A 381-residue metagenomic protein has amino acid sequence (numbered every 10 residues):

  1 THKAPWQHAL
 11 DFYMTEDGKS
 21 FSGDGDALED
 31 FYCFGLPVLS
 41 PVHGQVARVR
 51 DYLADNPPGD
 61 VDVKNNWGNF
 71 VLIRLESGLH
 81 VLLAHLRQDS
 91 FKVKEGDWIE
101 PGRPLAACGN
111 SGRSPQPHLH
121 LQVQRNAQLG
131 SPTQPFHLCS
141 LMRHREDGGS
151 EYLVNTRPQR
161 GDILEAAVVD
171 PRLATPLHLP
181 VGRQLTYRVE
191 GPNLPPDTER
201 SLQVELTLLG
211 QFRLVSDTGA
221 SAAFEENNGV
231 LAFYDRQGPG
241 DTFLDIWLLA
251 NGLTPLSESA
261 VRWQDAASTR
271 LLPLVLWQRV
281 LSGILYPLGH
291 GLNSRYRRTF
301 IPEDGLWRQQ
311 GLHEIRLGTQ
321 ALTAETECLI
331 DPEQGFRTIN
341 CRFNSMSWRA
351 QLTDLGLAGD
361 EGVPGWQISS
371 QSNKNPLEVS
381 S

Functional and structural regions predicted by a protein language model:
H2-S40, D51-K64: Short glycine/threonine/proline-enriched tight-turn/helix- or strand-capping micro-motif at secondary-structure
M14, R48, H85-Q88, N110 (+1 more regions): A residue-level detector for short acidic-glycine micro-motifs
Y32-C33, P41-R87: Zn2+-dependent peptidoglycan hydrolase active-site motif and core
G44-V46, G96-C108: A structural signal for short beta-strand/turn segments enriched in small hydrophobics and glycine
R50-D62, R103-H118: Flexible, gly/ser-rich surface segments that form the specificity/activation loops bordering the active-site cleft
N65, Q122-R236, G240-T242: Acidic, glycine-rich catalytic/binding loops that coordinate metals and/or anionic ligands
L79-G102: Short histidine-centered loop motifs in beta-beta connectors
T186, E190-Y286, H290-V379: N-terminal accessory interaction module
